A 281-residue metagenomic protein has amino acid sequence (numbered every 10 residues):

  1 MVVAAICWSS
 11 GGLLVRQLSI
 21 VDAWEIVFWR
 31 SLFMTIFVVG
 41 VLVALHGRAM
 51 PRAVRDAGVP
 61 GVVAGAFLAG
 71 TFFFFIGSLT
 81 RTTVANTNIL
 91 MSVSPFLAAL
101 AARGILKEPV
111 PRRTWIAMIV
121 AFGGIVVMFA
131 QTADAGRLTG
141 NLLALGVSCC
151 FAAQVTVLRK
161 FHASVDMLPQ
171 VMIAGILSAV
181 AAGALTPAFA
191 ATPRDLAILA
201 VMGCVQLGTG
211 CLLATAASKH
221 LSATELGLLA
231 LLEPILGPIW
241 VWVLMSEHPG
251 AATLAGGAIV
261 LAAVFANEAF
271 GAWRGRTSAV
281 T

Functional and structural regions predicted by a protein language model:
M1-E25, A66, F74, G123 (+3 more regions): Glycine-/small-residue-enriched transmembrane alpha-helix faces in small-molecule transporters and effluxers
M1-V3, T35-V63, F75-I76, P109-W115 (+5 more regions): Membrane-interface interhelical linkers
S9, V39, G65, A69-F73 (+8 more regions): Hydrophobic/small/kink-forming positions within alpha-helical transmembrane segments of polytopic membrane proteins
E25-I36, I76-K107, T224-W242: Specific alpha-helical transmembrane segments that line the substrate/conduction pathway and gating interfaces
S31, A130-Q131, L231-T281: C-terminal-most transmembrane helix of multi-pass membrane proteins
V38, L42, L68, L100-A101 (+4 more regions): Hydrophobic transmembrane alpha-helices of multi-pass small-molecule transport proteins
R55, N88-M91, G104-V127, D134-N141 (+2 more regions): Loop-to-transmembrane alpha-helix entry segments
T87-V93, L158-L177, L207-V243: Helix-helix packing/entry segments at the starts of transmembrane helices
